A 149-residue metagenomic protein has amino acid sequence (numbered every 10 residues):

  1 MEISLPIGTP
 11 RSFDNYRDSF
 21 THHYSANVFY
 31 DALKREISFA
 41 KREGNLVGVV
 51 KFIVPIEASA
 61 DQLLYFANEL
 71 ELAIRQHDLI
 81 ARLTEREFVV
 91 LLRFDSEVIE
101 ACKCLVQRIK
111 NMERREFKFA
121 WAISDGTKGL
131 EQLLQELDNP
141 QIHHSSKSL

Functional and structural regions predicted by a protein language model:
M1-S19, H23-S38: Signal-transducing coiled-coil linker helices
D14-S19, F52-Q62, I74: Active-site loop/short helix in cyclic nucleotide turnover domains
H23-N45, N68-L72, P140: Short regulatory alpha-helical coupling segments that immediately precede and/or link into cyclic nucleotide signaling
N45-P55, I80: Active-site-flanking beta-strand signature of metal-NTP-handling nucleotidyl enzymes and homologous cyclase-like
G48, R82-R93, M112-P140: A short glycine-enriched loop-to-beta-strand structural element that forms part of the catalytic core of nucleotide
E57-Y65, V89-R108: Short helix/loop segment flanking the catalytic signature motif in cyclic-nucleotide metabolism enzymes
A60-Y65, I99-E100, S124-L149: Catalytic cores and conserved motifs of cyclic dinucleotide signaling enzymes
E69, L79-R82: A short pre-motif secondary-structure segment
